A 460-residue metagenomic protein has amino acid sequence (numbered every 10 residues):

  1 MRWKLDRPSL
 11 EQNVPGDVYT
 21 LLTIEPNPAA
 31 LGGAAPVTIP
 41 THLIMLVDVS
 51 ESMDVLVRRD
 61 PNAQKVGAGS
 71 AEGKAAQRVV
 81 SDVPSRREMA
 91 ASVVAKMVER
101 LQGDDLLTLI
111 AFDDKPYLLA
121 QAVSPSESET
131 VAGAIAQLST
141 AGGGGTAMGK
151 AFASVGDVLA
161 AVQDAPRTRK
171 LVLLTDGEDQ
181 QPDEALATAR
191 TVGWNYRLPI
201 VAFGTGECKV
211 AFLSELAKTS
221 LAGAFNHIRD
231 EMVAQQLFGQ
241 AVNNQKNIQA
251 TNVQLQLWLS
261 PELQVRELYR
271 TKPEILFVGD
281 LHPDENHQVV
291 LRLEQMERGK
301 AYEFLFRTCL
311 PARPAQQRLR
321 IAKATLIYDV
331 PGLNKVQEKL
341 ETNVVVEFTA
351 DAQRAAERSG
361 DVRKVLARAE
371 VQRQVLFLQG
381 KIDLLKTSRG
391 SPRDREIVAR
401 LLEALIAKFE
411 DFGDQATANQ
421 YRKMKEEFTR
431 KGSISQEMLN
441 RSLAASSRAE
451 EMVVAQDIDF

Functional and structural regions predicted by a protein language model:
M1-Q12, L255-L263: Low-complexity, acidic Ser/Thr/Pro/Gly-rich terminal tails and inter-domain linkers that flank the onset of structured
K4-L5, V14-N252, P311-A315, I406-D414: Exposed acidic/Ser/Thr-rich ligand/metal-binding surfaces
K4-P8, G239-Q240, H287-L293, R307-T308: Short structured motifs
E11-P15, I248, D284, G299: Solvent-exposed, conformationally flexible loop/turn segments
T41, L310-F460: Long, acidic serine/threonine- and proline-rich intrinsically disordered regions
Y117-A120, P261-Y269, P331-K335: Short aromatic-acidic-glycine turn motif
P273-K300: Extracellular adhesion/glycan-binding regions together with long Ser/Thr- and acidic-residue-rich low-complexity tracts
Q295-Q316: Low-complexity, intrinsically disordered segments enriched in Ser/Thr together with acidic residues
